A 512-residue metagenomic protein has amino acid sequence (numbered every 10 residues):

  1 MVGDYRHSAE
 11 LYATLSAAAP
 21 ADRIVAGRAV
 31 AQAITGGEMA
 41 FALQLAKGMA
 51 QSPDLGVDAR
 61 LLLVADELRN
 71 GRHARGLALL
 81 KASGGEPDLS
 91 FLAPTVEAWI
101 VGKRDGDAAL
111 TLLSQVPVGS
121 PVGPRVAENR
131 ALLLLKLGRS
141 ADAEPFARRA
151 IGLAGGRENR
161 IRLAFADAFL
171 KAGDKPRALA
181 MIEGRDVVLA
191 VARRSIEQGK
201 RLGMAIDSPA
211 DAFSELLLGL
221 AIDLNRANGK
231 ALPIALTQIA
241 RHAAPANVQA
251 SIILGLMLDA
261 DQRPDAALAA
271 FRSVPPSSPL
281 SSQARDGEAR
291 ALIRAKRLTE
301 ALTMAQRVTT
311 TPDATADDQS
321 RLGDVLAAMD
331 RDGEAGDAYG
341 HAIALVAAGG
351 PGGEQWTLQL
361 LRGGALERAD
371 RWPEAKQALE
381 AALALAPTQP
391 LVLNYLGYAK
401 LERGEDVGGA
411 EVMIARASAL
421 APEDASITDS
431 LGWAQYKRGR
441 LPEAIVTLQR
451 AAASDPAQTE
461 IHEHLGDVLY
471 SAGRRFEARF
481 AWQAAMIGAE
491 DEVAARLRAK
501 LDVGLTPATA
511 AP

Functional and structural regions predicted by a protein language model:
V2, G36, N70, K103-D105 (+10 more regions): Structural motif corresponding to the intra-repeat A-B loop/turn of tetratricopeptide repeats
Y5, M39, H73, G106-D107 (+10 more regions): TPR-repeat structural position
A17, G84-G85, I151-G152, D186-V187 (+8 more regions): Amphipathic alpha-helical segments of tetratricopeptide repeats
A19-A26, S52-L61, G71, E86-V96 (+14 more regions): Generic helix N-cap/helix-start motif at coil->alpha-helix transitions
A31, A65, E97-W99, L132 (+9 more regions): Residue-level recognition of tetratricopeptide repeat
R201-L216, T459, S471-P512: Terminal, low-structured helical/coil segments at or just beyond the last alpha-helical repeat
